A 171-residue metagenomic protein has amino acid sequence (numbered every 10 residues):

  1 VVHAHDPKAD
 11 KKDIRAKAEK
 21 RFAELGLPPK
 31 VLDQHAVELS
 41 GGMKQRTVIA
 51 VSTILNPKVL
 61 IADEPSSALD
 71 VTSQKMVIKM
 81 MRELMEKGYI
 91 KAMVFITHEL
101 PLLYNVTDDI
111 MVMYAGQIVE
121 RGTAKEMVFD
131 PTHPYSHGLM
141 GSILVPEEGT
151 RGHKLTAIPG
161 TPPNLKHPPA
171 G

Functional and structural regions predicted by a protein language model:
H3, K12-K30, M140: Conserved ABC ATPase "signature" region
P29, A124-G171: Charged, flexible cofactor/metal-binding loops and thiol motifs
H35-L39, M43: Conserved ABC ATPase signature
I54-K58: A short, proline-enriched helix->beta-strand linker immediately N-terminal to the Walker B motif in ABC-type P-loop
K75-Y89: Helical segment within the ABC ATPase nucleotide-binding domain
L103-N105: A short, surface-exposed alpha-helical micro-motif characterized by mixed small hydrophobic and charged/polar residues
